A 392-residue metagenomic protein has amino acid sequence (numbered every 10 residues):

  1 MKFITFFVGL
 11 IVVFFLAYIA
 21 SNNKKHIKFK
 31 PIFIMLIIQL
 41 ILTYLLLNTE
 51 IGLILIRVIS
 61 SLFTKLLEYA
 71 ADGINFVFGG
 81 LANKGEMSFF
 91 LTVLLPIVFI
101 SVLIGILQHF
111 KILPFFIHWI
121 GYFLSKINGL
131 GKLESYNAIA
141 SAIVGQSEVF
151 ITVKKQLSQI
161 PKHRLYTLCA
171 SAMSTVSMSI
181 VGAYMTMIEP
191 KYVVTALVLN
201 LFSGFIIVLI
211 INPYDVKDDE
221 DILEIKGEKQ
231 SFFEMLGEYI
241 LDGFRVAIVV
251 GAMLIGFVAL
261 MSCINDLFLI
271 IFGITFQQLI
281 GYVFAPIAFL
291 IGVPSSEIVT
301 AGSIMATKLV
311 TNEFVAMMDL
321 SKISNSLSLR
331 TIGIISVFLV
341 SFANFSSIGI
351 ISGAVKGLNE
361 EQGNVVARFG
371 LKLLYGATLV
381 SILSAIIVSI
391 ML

Functional and structural regions predicted by a protein language model:
M1-L10, T64, T92, I274-T275 (+1 more regions): Structural signature of hydrophobic alpha-helical transmembrane segments
M1-V93, E234-G237, V250, L254-S262 (+1 more regions): N-terminal alpha-helical transmembrane segments of multi-pass membrane transport and channel/translocase proteins
G9-A20, M35-L46, L95-I106, S174-A183 (+5 more regions): Hydrophobic core segments of alpha-helical transmembrane domains in multi-pass membrane transport and ion-translocation
Y69-L130: Hydrophobic alpha-helical hairpins/lids featuring a short glycine-rich hinge
H118-E148, T152, V216-M235, Q277-Y282 (+1 more regions): Juxtamembrane inter-helical linkers in multi-pass membrane proteins
I127-M185, A301-L383, I387: Alpha-helical membrane segments and immediately flanking helix-loop junctions that form or couple to the substrate/ion
L201-V246: Long, contiguous bundles of hydrophobic transmembrane helices that form the permeation core of multi-pass
L241-N325: Transmembrane helical segments that form the transport core of multi-pass membrane transport proteins
